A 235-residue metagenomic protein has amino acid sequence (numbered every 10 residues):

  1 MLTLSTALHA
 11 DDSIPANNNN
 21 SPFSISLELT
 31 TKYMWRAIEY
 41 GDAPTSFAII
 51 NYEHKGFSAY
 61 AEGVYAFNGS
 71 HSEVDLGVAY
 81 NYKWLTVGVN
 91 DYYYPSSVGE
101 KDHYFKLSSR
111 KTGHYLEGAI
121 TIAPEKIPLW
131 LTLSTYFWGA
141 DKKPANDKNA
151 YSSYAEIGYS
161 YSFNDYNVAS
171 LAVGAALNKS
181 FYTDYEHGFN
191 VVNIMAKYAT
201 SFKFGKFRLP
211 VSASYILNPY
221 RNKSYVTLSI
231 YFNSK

Functional and structural regions predicted by a protein language model:
M1-P22, K235: Cleavable N-terminal export/targeting peptides
A16-E53: Outer-membrane beta-barrel initiation region
N20, H54-F57, Y82-V87, Y94 (+4 more regions): Outer-membrane beta-barrel channels and translocator barrels
S21, D42-S46, E53, S70-V74 (+6 more regions): Residues that define the transmembrane beta-barrel architecture of outer-membrane proteins
L27-Y33, G56-F67, V87-P95, D102-Y104 (+3 more regions): Transmembrane beta-strand segments that form the barrel wall of outer-membrane beta-barrel proteins
K106-S180: Detector for outer-membrane/organellar transmembrane beta-barrel domains, recognizing the amphipathic beta-strand
V168-F204: Outer membrane beta-barrel transmembrane domains
A196, T200-F202, N222-K235: Outer-membrane beta-barrel "beta-signal"
